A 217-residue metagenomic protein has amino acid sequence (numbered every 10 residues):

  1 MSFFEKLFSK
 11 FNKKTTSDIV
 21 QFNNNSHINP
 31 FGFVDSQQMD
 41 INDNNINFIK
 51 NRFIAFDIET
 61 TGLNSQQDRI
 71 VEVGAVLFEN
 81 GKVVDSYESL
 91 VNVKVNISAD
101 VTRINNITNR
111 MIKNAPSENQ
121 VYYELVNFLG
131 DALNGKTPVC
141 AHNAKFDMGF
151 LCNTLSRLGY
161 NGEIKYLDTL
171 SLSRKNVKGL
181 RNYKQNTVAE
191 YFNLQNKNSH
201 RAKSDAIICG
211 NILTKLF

Functional and structural regions predicted by a protein language model:
M1-S36: Intrinsically disordered, low-complexity terminal extensions that flank but exclude the folded catalytic cores
L7, H27-I164, K178-N182, N186-H200: Conserved non-catalytic scaffold segment of RNase H-like nuclease domains
V121, R174, I208-C209: Short Asp/Glu-rich motifs
I164-N176: A short, structured active-site edge motif that brings together acidic residues
R201-T214: Acidic, divalent-metal-coordinating active-site segment for phosphoryl/phosphodiester hydrolysis, typified by short
